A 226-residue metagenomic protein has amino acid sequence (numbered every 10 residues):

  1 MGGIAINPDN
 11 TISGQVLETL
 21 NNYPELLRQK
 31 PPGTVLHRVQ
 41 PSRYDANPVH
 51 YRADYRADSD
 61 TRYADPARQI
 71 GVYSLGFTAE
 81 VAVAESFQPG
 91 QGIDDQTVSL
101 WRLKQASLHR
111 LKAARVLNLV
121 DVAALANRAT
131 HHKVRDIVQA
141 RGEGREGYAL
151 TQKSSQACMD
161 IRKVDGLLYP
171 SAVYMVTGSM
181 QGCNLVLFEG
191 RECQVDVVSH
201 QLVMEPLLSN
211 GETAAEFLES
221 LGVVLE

Functional and structural regions predicted by a protein language model:
G2-R62, Q91-E226: Active-site and NAD+-binding cores of ADP-ribose-processing enzymes
T61-D94: Extended catalytic/binding region for NAD+/ADP-ribose chemistry, centered on the ART fold
